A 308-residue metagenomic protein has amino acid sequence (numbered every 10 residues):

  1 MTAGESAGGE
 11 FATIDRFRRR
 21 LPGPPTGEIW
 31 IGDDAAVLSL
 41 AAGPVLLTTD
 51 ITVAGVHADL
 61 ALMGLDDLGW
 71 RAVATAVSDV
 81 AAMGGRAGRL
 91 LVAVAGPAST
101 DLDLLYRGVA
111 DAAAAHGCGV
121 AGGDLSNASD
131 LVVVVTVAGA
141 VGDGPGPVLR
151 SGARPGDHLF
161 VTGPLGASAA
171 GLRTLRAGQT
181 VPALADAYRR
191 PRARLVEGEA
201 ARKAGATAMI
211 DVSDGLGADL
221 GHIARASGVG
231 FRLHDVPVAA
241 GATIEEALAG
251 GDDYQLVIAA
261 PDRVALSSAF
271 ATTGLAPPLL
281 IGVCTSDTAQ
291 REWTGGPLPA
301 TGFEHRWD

Functional and structural regions predicted by a protein language model:
M1-G64, M83, V92, A112 (+2 more regions): Extreme N-terminal cap/leader segments of soluble proteins
G9, P44, R189-R192, S268-D308: Acidic, Ser/Thr/Pro-rich beta/coil linker or hinge segments at domain junctions
I29-W30, L46-T48, G119-G123, F160-G163 (+2 more regions): General beta-strand structural signal in soluble alpha/beta enzymes
L46-T49, P147-A200: Short, acidic (Asp/Glu-rich) active-site segment that either coordinates a divalent metal cofactor
L65-R89, L104-A115, V196, A218-I223: Small-aliphatic-rich amphipathic alpha-helix that forms the alpha element of a beta-alpha
R86-R173, V283: Glycine-rich anion-binding loops of enzyme active sites
S99, Y188-D252, T294-G295: Active-site-proximal betaalpha loop/short-helix elements that scaffold phosphoryl/nucleotidyl transfer chemistry
A138, V257-P261: Short hydrophobic/aromatic beta-strand micro-patches that form the beta-sheet surface supporting nucleotide- or nucleic
